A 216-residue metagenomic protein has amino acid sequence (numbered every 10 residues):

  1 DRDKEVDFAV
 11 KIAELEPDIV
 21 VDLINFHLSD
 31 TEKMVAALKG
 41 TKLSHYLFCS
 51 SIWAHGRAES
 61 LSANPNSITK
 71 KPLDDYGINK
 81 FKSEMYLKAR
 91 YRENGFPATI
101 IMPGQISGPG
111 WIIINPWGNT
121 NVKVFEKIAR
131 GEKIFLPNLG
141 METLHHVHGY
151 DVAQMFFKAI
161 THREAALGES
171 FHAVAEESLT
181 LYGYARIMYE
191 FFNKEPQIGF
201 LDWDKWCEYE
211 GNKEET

Functional and structural regions predicted by a protein language model:
D1-I19: N-terminal Rossmann/SDR dinucleotide-binding element
A13-S62, S67, I78-R90: NAD(P)-cofactor binding segment of oxidoreductase domains
Y46-F48, T99-Q105, H145, H172: Structural signature of the Rossmann-like NAD(P)-dependent dehydrogenase/reductase core
L61-M85, Q105, I114-V122, H145-H146 (+2 more regions): Short-chain dehydrogenase/reductase
M85-N115: Conserved beta-loop-beta element that borders a ligand/cofactor-binding pocket
I100, G140, H145-A153, S170 (+1 more regions): Conserved loop-to-helix N-cap of the C-terminal "lid" that shapes the substrate pocket in Rossmann-like
V124-V147: A conserved pocket-lining segment of Rossmann-fold NAD(P)-dependent short-chain dehydrogenase/reductase
M155-E215: Mid/C-terminal beta-alpha module of Rossmann-like enzyme folds, strongest in SDR-family dehydrogenases/epimerases
